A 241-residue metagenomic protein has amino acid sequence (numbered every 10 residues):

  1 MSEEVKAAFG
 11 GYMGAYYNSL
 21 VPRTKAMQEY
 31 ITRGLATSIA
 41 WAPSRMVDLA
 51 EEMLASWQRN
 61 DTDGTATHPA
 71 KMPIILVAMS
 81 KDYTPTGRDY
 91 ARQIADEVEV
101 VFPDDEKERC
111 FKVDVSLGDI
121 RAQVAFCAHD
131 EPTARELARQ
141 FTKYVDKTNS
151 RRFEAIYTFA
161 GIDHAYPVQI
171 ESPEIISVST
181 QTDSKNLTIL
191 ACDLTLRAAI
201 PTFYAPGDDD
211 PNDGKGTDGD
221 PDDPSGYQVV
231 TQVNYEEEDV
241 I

Functional and structural regions predicted by a protein language model:
M1-E97, D239-I241: Small/polar-rich, solvent-exposed N-terminal microdomains that initiate assembly or binding
A78, Q123-C127, D193-R197: Residue-level recognition of well-ordered beta-strand positions that form the cores of beta-sheet-rich folds across
Y90-V98, E136-K143: "Short basic amphipathic alpha-helical interaction patches in structured regions
E99-E106, P211-I241: Short, cationic low-complexity segments
V101-C110, I120-A122: Membrane-lipid interaction segments
K107-D114, Q181-T182: Short beta-strand/turn micro-motifs at beta-sheet edges
K112-A128: Glycine-rich, often proline-containing surface loops adjacent to acidic residues and nearby aromatics that form
P132, E136, T142-P206, P211: Acidic-leaning, charged glycine-interspersed low-complexity segments
